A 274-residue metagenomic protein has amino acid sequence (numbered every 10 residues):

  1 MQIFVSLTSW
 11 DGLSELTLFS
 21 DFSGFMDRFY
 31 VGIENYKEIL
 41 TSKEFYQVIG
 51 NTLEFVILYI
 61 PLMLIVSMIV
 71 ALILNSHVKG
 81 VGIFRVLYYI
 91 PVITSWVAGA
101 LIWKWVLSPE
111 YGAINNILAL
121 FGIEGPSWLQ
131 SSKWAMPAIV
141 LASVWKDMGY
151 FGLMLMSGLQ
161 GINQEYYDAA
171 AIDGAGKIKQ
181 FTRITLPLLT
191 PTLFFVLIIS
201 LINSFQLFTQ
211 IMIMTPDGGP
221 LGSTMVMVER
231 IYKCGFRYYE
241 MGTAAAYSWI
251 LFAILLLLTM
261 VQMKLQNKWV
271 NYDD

Functional and structural regions predicted by a protein language model:
M1-D274: A structural signal for multi-pass alpha-helical bundles of membrane permease subunits that mediate small-molecule
